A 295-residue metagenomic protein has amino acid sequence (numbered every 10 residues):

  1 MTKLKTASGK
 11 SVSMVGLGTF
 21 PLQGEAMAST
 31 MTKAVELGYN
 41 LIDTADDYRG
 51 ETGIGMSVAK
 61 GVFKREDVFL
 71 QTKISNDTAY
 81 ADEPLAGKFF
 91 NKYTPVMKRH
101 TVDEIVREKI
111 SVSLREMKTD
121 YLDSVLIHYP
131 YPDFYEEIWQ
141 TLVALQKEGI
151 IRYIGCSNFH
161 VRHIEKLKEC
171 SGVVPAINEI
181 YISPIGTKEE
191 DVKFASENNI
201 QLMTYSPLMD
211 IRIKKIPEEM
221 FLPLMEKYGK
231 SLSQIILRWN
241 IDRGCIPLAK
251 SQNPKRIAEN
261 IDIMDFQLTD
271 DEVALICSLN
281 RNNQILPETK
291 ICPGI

Functional and structural regions predicted by a protein language model:
M1-T72, N76-T78, L208-M209, P293: N-terminal binding-site loop/beta-alpha segment at the start of enzyme catalytic domains that lines or forms
T2, T52-A59, I110-L114, L142 (+1 more regions): Short, well-ordered amphipathic alpha-helices
L17, I42, L122, I154-C156: Glycine-centered flexible beta-alpha turn that most often forms the glycine-rich phosphate-binding loop
G24, S111, Y129-I295: Beta/alpha (TIM)-barrel catalytic core signal, keyed to glycine-rich beta->alpha loops juxtaposed to Asp/Glu that bind
Y39, T119-L122, I151, P175: A structural motif
F69-D103, H128: Structural motif corresponding to the early beta-alpha repeats
T94-E108, F134, I216, M220: Alpha-helix N-cap and loop-to-helix initiation/capping positions
I105-L126: CE4/NodB-like, metal-dependent polysaccharide N-deacetylase domain that modifies extracellular/periplasmic N-acetylated
